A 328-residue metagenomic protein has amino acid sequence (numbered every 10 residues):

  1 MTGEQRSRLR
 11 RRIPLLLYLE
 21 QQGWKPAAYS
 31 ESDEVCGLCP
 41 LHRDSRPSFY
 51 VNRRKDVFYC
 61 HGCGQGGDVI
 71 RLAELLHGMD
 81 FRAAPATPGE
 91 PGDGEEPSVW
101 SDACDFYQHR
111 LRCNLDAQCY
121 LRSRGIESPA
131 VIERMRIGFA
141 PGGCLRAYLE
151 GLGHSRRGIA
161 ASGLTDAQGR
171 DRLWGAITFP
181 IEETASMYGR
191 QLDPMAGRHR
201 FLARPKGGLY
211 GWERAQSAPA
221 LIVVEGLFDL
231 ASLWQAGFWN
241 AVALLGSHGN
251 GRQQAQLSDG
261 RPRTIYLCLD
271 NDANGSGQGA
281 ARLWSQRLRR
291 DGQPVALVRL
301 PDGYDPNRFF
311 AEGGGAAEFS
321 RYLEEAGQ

Functional and structural regions predicted by a protein language model:
M1-G92, R261, Y266, R289 (+1 more regions): N-terminal structured subdomain of primase-like DNA metabolism proteins
M1-I13, G64, G197-R200, A218-L221 (+1 more regions): TOPRIM fold recognition
P26-Y29, G125-G138, G237-G249: Short, well-structured beta-strand/strand-turn elements
Y29-G37, A86-G94, A130-A147, A161-T165 (+1 more regions): Short linear loop/turn motifs
C39, C60, A73, L121 (+5 more regions): Terminal peptide-recognition signature
G78-S123: Conserved active-site segments centered on acidic
A103, L111-R157, A161-L164: Tandem CBS (Cystathionine beta-synthase) repeat/Bateman regulatory domains
G143-T264, G279-A280: Phosphate-handling DNA/RNA-contact segment within nucleic-acid enzymes
